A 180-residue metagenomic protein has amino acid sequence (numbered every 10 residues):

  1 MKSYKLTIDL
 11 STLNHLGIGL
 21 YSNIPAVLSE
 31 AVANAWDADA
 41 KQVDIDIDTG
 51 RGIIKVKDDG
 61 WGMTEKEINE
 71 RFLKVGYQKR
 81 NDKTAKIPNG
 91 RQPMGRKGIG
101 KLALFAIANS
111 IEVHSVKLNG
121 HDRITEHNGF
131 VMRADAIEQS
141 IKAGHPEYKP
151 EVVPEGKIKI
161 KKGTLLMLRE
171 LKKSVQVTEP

Functional and structural regions predicted by a protein language model:
M1-E170, Q176: GHKL (Bergerat-fold) ATPase N-terminal catalytic module, capturing the glycine-rich phosphate-binding loop and acidic
E179-P180: N-terminal pre-first-transmembrane
